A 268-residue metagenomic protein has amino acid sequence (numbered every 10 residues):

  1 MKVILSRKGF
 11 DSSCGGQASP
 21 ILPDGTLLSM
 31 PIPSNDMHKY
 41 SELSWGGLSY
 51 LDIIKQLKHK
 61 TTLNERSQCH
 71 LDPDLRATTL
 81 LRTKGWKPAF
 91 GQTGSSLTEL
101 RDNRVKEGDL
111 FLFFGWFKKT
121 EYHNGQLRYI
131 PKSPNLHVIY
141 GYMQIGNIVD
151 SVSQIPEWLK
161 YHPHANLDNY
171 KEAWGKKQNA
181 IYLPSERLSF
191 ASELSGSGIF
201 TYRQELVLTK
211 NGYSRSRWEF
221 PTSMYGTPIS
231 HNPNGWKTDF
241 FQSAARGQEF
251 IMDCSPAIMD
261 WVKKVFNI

Functional and structural regions predicted by a protein language model:
M1-L51, N135-H137, I148-I268: Contiguous surface segments at macromolecular interaction interfaces
Q56-L136: Short N-terminal edge-element motif at the start of the domain
